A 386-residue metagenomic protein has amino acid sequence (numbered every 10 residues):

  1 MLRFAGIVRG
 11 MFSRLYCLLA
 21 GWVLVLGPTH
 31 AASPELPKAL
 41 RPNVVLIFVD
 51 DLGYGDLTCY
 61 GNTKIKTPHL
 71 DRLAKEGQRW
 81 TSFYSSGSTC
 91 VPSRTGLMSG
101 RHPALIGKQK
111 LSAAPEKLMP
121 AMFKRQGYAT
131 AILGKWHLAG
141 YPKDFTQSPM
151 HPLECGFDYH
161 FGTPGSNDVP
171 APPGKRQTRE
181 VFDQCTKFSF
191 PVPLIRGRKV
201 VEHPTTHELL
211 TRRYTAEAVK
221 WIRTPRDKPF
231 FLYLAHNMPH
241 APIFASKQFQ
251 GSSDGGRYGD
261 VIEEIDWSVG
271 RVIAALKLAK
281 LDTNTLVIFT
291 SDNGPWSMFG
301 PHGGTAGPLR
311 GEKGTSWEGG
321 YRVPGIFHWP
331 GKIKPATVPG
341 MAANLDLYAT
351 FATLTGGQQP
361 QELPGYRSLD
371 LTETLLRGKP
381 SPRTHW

Functional and structural regions predicted by a protein language model:
M1-S13: N-terminal secretory signal peptides that target proteins for export/translocation
I7, W22, S33-P34: Short stretches within intrinsically disordered, low-complexity N-terminal or propeptide regions
R9, L24-L26, I273: N-terminal non-cleavable signal-anchor helices
R14-A20: Sec-dependent N-terminal signal peptides
L15, P28-W386: Formylglycine-dependent sulfatase
A20-H30: Hydrophobic h-region of N-terminal signal peptides that target proteins for export in Gram-negative bacteria
